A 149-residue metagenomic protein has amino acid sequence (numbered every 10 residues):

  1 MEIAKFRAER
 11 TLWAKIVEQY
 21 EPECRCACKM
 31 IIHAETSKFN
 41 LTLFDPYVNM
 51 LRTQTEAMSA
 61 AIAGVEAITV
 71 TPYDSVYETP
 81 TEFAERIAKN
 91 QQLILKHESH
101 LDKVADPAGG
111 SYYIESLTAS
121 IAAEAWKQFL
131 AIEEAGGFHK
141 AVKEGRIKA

Functional and structural regions predicted by a protein language model:
M1-N40, F44-V48, L130: Gly/Pro-rich turn-and-neighbor structural signature
E9-A14, M50-Q54, I87-N90: Short, low-complexity, polar/charged sequence segments that are solvent-exposed and flexible
Q19-Y20, F39, P46-Q54, M58 (+1 more regions): Hydrophobic alpha-helical bundle architecture
T55-M58, G64-A149: Active-site or pore-adjacent capping/gating segments
